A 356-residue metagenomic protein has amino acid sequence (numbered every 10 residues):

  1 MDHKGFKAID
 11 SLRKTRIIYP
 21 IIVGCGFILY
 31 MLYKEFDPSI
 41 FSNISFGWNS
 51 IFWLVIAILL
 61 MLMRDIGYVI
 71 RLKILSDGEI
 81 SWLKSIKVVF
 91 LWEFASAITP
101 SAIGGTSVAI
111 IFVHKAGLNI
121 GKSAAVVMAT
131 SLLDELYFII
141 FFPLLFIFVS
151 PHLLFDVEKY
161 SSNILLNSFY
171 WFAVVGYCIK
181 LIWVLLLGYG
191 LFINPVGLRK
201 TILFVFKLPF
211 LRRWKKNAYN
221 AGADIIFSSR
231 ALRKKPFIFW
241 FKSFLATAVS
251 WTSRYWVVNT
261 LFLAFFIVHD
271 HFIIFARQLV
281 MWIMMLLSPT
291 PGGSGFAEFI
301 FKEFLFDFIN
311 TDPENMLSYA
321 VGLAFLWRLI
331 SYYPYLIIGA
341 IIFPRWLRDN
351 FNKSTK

Functional and structural regions predicted by a protein language model:
M1-F90, V157-W282, T311, G322-F325 (+1 more regions): Predominantly cytoplasmic-facing regulatory/coupling regions of multi-pass membrane proteins
L62-M63, I98-S101, L136, A248 (+1 more regions): Hydrophobic/aromatic residues within the transmembrane alpha-helices of Major Facilitator Superfamily
K84-V88, S101, T106, G117-L132 (+1 more regions): Membrane-interface alpha-helices at helix entry/exit sites of multi-pass transporters
F90-A116, K216-I226: Extended non-transmembrane interhelical loops and adjacent amphipathic helices of multipass membrane proteins
W92-S101, L279-E298: Transmembrane alpha-helix interface/packing and boundary motifs in multi-pass membrane proteins, characterized by
A95-T99, K122-I147, C178-I182, M284 (+1 more regions): Membrane-embedded alpha-helical segments of transport systems, primarily multispan ion/solute transporters
F112-K122, R277, M281, F299-Y319: Interfacial segments of multi-pass membrane proteins
F142-K159, A340: Transmembrane alpha-helix termini and helix-breaking/packing motifs in multi-pass membrane transporters
